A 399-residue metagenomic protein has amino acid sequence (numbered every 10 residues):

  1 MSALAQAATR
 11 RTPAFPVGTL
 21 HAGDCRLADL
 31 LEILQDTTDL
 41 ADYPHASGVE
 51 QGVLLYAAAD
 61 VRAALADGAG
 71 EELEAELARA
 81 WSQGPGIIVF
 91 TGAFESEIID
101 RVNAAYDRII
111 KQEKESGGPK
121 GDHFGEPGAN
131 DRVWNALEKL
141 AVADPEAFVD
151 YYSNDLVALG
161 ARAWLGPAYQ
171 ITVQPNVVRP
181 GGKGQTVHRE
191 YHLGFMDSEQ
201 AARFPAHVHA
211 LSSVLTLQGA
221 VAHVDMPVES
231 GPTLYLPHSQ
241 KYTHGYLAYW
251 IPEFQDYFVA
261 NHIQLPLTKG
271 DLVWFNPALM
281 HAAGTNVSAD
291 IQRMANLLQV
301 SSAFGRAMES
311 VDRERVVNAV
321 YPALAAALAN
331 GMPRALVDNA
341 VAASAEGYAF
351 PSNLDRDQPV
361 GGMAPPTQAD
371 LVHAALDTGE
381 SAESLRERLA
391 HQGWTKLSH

Functional and structural regions predicted by a protein language model:
M1-Q83, A340, G347-P351, P359-H399: Fe(II)/2-oxoglutarate
V17, A58, L65, A69 (+3 more regions): Active-site environment of non-heme Fe oxygenases that use a 2-His-1-carboxylate facial triad
D24, L34-S198: Non-heme Fe(II)-dependent double-stranded beta-helix
P85-I87, Q170, V214-A220, S230 (+2 more regions): Extracellular structured ligand-interaction cores
L159-G160, Q185-T186, L193-Y257, G305-A319: Catalytic core of non-heme Fe(II) oxygenases with the double-stranded beta-helix
H238-A248, S288-L297, E383-H399: C-terminal/domain-terminus segments
Y249-A323: Catalytic core of Fe(II)/2-oxoglutarate
F304-G379: C-terminal hydrophobic structural anchor segments that stabilize assembly/packing rather than catalytic chemistry
